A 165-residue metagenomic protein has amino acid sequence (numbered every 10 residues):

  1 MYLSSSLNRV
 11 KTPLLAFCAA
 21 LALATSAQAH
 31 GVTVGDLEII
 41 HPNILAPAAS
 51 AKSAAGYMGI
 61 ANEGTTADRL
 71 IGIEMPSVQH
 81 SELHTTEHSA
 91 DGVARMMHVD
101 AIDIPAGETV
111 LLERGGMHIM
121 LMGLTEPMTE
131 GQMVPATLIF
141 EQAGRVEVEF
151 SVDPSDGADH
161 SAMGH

Functional and structural regions predicted by a protein language model:
Y2-L15: Bacterial N-terminal signal peptides that target proteins for export
Y2-S5, A22, G35: Generic secretory/membrane-interface signal
P13-A24: Bacterial N-terminal signal peptides
T25-A29: Sec/Tat signal peptide C-region and signal peptidase I cleavage site
H30-H165: Compact, glycine-rich, soluble single-domain proteins
